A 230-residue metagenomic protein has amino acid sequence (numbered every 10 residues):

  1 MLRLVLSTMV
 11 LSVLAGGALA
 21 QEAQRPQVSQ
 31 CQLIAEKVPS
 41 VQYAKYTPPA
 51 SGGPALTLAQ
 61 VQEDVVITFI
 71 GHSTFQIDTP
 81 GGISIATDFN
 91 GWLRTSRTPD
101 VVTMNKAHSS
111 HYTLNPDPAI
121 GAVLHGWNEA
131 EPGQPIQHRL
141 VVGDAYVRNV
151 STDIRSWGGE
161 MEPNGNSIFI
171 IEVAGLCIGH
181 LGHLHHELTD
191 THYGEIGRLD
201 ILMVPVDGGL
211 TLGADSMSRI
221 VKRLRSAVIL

Functional and structural regions predicted by a protein language model:
V5-A15: Bacterial N-terminal signal peptides
V10, T95, T113, D190 (+1 more regions): Active-site-proximal flexible loops/turns
A18-D153, L176-L181, D200-V204: Metallo-beta-lactamase
V66, V228-L230: Binuclear metal-ion centers of metallo-dependent hydrolases, dominated by the metallo-beta-lactamase
G121, L224-V228: A short helix->loop->beta-strand "cap" motif at the edges of active sites that frequently abuts
I154-L224: Active-site-proximal loop/helix segments of hydrolase catalytic cores
